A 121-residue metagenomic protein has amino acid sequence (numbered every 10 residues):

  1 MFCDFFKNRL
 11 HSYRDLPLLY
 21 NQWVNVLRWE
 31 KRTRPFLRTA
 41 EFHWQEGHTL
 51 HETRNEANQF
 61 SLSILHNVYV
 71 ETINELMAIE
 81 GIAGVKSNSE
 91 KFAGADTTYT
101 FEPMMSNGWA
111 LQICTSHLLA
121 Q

Functional and structural regions predicted by a protein language model:
M1-Q121: TRNA-recognition modules of translation machinery and tRNA-sensing kinases, especially anticodon-binding
